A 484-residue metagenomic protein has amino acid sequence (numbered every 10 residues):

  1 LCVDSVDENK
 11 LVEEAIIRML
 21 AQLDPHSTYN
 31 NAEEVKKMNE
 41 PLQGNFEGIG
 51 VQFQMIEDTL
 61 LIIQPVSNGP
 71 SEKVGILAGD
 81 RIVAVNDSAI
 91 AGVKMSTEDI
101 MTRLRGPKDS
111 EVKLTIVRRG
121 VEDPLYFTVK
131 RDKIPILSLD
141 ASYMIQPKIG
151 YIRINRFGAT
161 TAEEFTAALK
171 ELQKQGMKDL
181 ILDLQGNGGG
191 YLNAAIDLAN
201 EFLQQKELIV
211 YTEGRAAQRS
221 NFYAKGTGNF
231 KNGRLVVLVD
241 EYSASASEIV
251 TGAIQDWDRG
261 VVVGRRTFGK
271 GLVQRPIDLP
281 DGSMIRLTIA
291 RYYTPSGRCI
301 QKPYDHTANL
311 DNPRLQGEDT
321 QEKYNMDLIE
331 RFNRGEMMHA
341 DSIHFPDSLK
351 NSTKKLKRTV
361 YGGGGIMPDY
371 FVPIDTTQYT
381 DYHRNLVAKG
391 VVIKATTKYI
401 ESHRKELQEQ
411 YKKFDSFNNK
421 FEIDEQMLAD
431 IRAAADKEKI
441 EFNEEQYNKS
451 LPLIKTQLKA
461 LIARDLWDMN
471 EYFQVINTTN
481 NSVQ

Functional and structural regions predicted by a protein language model:
L1-E8, N31, K36-E40, L61-Q64 (+4 more regions): Cleft-lining beta-strand/loop regions that shape enzyme active-site pockets
L1-T28: N-terminal activation segment of mature serine protease catalytic domains
E14, H26-Q64: PDZ/PDZ-like peptide-tail recognition elements
G79-R81: Structural motif
V83-A84, V261, R286, Q301 (+1 more regions): Hydrophobic beta-strand signal
V85-N86, V117, P303, G363: Residue-level recognition of conserved beta-strand edge/terminus positions
Q274, L287-A308: Extended catalytic-interface subdomain
C299-Q484: Conserved functional hotspot residues or short segments at active or partner-binding sites across diverse domains
